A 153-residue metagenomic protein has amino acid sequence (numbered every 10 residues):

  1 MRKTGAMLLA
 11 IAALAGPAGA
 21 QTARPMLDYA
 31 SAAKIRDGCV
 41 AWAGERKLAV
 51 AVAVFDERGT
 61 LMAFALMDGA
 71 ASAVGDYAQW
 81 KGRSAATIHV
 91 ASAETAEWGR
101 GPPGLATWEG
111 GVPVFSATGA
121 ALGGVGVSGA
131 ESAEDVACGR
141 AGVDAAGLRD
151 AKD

Functional and structural regions predicted by a protein language model:
M1-L8: Bacterial N-terminal signal peptides that target proteins for export
I11-A12: Repetitive helical segments and hydrophobic/amphipathic motifs
A15-P17: N-terminal signal peptide c-region/cleavage motif recognized by signal peptidases
A20-D153: Flexible, solvent-exposed loop/hinge segments and secondary-structure transition points
